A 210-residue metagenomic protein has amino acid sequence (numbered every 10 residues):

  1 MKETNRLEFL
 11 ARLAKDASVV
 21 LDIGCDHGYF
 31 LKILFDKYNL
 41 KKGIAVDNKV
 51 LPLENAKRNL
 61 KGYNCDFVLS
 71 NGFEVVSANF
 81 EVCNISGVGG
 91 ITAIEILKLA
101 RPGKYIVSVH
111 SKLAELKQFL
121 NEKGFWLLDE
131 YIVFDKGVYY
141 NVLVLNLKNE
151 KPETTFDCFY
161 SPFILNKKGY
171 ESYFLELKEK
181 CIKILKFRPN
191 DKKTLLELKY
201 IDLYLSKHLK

Functional and structural regions predicted by a protein language model:
K2-E8, V75, I91-K210: Class I S-adenosyl-L-methionine
L10-D16, E74-S77: Glycine-rich helix-loop-beta junction characteristic of Rossmann-like nucleotide cofactor-binding loops
A17-D26: Conserved class I S-adenosyl-L-methionine
G28, K32: Glycine-rich SAM-binding Motif I of class I
K42-D47: Conserved SAM-binding motif I beta-strand of class I
E54-S77: S-adenosyl-L-methionine
F80-G87: Short SAM/SAH-binding signature in class I
